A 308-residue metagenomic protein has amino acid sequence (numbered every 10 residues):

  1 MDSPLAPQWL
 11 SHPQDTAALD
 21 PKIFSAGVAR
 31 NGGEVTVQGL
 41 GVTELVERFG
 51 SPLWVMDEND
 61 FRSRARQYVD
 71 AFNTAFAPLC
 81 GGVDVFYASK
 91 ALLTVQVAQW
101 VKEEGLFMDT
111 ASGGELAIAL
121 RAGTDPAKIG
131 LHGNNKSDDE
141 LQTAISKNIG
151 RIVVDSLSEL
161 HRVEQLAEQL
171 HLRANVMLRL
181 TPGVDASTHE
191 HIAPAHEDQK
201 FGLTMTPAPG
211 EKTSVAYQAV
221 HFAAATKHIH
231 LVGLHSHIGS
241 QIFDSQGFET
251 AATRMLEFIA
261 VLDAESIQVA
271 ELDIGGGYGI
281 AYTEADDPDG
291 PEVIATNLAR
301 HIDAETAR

Functional and structural regions predicted by a protein language model:
M1-N175, H221, A225-H230, E257 (+1 more regions): A charged N-terminal "starter" segment
P4-Q8, P13-Q14, S240-R308: C-terminal active-site-proximal or functional interface alpha/beta core segments in diverse enzymes
E58, R62, D138, L157 (+3 more regions): Non-membrane alpha-helical structural segments and their capping/turn regions in soluble enzymes
A91-L93, G114, N135-S137, S156-S158 (+4 more regions): Active-site-proximal loop/turn and secondary-structure-junction residues that shape catalytic pockets, frequently
E104-F107, T124, P194-A195, P288-V293: A glycine- and small-aliphatic-rich helix-loop capping segment at beta-alpha/alpha-beta transitions that lines
A111-G114, H132-K136, R173-A193, I229-S236 (+1 more regions): Non-cysteine beta-strand/loop elements that form the S-adenosyl-L-methionine
I145-N148, G183-T206, G233-G247, D273-G290: Active-site-proximal beta-alpha loop/turn segments in soluble metabolic enzymes
L157-H228: Conserved anion-binding
